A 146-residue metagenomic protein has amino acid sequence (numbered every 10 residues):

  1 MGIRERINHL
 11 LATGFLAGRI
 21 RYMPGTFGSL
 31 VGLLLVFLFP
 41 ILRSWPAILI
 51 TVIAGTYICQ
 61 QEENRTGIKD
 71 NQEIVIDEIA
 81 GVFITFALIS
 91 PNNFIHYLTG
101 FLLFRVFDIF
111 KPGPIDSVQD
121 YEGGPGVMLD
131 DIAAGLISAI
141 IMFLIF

Functional and structural regions predicted by a protein language model:
M1-F27, Y57-T85, V106-L136: Interhelical loop and helix-boundary elements at the membrane-water interface of polytopic inner-membrane proteins
R21, A47-I48, L103-F104: Alpha-helical transmembrane segments of multi-pass integral membrane proteins
L30-E73, V82-T99, I140: Nucleotide and nucleotide-moiety/phosphate-recognizing core
H96-I109: Short, positively charged, low-complexity/disordered linker segments
L102, L136, I140-I141: Core hydrophobic alpha-helical membrane-spanning segments
M142-F146: Juxtamembrane boundary at the C-terminal end of a transmembrane helix
